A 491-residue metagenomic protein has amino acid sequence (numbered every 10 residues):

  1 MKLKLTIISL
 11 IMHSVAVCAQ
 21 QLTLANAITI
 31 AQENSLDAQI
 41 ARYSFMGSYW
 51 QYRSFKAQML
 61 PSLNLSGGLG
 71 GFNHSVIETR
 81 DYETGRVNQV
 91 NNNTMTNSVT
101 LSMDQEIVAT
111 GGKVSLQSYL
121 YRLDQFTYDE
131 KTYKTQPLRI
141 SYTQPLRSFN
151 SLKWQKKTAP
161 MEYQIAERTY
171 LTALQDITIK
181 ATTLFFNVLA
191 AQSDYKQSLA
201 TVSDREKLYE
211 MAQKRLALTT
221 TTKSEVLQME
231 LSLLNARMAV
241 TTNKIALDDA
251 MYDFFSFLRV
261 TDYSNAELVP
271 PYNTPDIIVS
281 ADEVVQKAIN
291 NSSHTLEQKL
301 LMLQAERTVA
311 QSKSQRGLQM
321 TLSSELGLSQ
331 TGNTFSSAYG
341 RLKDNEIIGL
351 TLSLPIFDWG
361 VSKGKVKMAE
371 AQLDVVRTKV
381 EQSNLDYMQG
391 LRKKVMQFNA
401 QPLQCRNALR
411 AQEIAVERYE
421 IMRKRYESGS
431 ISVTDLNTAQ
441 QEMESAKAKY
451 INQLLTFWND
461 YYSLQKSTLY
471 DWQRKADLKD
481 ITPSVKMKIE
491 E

Functional and structural regions predicted by a protein language model:
S14-A16: N-terminal signal peptide c-region/cleavage motif recognized by signal peptidases
T29, E33-Q39, M46-S62, T100-T132 (+8 more regions): A glycine-/polar-enriched beta->alpha junction
Y43, G47-W50, F55-A57, E206-E210 (+2 more regions): Short segments within alpha-helical structural elements
N64, N73, D262, L268 (+2 more regions): Acidic, low-complexity, intrinsically disordered peripheral segments
L65-G71, L116-R122, L322-L328: Transmembrane beta-barrel strands of outer-membrane/channel proteins
T84-Q89, D124-Y128, T334-A338: Extracellular loop and loop/strand-boundary signature of outer-membrane beta-barrel proteins
N93-V99, K134-L138, L342-E346: Residues that define the transmembrane beta-barrel architecture of outer-membrane proteins
K156-K287, Q397, Q401, E442-M443 (+2 more regions): Periplasmic alpha-helical coiled-coil/stalk elements that build and connect Gram-negative outer-membrane
